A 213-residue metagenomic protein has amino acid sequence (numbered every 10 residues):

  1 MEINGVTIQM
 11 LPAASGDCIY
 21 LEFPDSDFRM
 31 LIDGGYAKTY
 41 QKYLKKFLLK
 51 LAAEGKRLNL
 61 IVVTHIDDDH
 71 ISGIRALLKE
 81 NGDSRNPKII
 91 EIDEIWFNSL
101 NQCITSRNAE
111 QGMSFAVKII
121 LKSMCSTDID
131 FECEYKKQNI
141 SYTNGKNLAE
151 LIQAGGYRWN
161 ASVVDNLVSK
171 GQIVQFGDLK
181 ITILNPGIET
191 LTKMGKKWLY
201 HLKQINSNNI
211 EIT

Functional and structural regions predicted by a protein language model:
M1-V6, N81-T213: Flexible, acidic/histidine-containing loops and adjacent segments that form or flank the divalent-metal
E2-R57: Conserved beta-strand hairpin/beta-sheet module of binuclear metal-dependent hydrolase folds, prominently
S15-D17, A37-K38, I66-S72, Q102-I104: Active-site environment of divalent metal-dependent phosphoester hydrolases
Y20-L21, H70-A76, S106-A109: A short acidic (Asp/Glu
E22, R29-I32, N59-V63, E94-N98 (+1 more regions): Structural recognition of the beta-strand scaffold that forms the well-ordered cores of secreted hydrolase catalytic
G34-G35, T64-I66, L100, P186: Active-site-proximal beta-strand/loop segments in catalytic clefts of secreted hydrolases
K42-I95: Active-site metal-binding motif and surrounding structural segment of the metallo-beta-lactamase
